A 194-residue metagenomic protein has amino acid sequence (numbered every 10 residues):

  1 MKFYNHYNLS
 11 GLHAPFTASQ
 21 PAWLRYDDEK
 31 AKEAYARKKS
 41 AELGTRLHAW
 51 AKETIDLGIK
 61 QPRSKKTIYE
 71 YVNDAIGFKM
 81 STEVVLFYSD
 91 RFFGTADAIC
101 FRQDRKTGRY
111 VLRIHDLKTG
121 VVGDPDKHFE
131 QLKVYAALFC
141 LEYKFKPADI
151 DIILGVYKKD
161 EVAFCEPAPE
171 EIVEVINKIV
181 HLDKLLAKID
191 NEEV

Functional and structural regions predicted by a protein language model:
M1-W50: Charged, glycine-rich intrinsically disordered N-terminal tails and low-complexity linkers that flank
K2-N5, G108, R113, K133 (+1 more regions): Intrinsically disordered, low-complexity segments enriched in small/polar residues
E33-I114, G120-E130, E142, P147 (+2 more regions): Catalytic cores of nuclease domains that cleave nucleic-acid phosphodiester backbones
K133-V134, E142-K144, I153-L154: A generic "structured core" feature
L138, G155-D160: Outer-membrane beta-barrel translocator/channel fold
I150: Short glycine-/polar-rich loops that comprise or flank the Walker A/P-loop and associated switch/sensor motifs
A168-E171: Acidic, low-complexity intrinsically disordered regions
E193-V194: Non-catalytic C-terminal interaction segments of nucleic acid-processing enzymes
